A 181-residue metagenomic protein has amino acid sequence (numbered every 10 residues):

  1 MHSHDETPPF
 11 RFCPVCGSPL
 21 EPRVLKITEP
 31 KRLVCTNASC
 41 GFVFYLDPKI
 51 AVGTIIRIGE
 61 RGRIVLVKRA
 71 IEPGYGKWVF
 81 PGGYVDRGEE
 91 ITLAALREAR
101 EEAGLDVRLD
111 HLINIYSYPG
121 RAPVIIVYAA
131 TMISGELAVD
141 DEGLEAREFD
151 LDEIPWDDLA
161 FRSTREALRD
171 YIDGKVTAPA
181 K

Functional and structural regions predicted by a protein language model:
M1-F12, T54, D170-T177, K181: A broadly conserved sequence feature marking short terminus-proximal activation segments in nucleic acid-centric
H2-S3, I58-E101: Conserved Nudix-box catalytic region and its N-terminal flanking loop in Nudix hydrolases and closely related
D5-T54: Acidic, metal-coordinating catalytic segment for phosphate/diphosphate chemistry, firing primarily on the Nudix
V24, D106-I113: A short coil-to-beta-strand element that immediately follows conserved catalytic motifs
I50-V52, G62, V124-I126, L144: Change "...and in nucleic-acid phosphodiester-cleaving endonucleases..." to "...and in nucleic-acid processing enzymes
I56-R57, L66, A130, E148: Conserved hydrophobic "DFG−1" position in protein kinase catalytic cores
Y116-L137, R147, A167, I172-K175: Active-site-adjacent beta-strand/loop module that shapes the phosphate/pyrophosphate-binding cleft
V139-L168: NUDIX/MutT-family hydrolases
